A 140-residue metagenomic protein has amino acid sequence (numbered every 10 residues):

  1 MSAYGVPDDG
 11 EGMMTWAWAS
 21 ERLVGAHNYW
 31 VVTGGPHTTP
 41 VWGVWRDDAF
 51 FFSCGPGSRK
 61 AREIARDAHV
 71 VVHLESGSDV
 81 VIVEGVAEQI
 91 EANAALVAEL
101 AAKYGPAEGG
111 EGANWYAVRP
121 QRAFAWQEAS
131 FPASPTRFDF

Functional and structural regions predicted by a protein language model:
M1-M13, G77-F140: Charged, gly/pro-rich active-site loop segments
S2-P36: Short, conserved active-site entrance elements at the starts or edges of catalytic domains
W16, W30, W42-W45, W126 (+1 more regions): Tryptophan-centered motif/residue detector
S20-E21, W42, R62, H73 (+2 more regions): Short secondary-structure boundary/capping segments
R22, R46, E88-I90: Short alpha-helical scaffold segments that flank and stabilize functional sites
G25-P56, R62-I64, V70-L74, I82-E84: Short beta-strand segments
H27-N28, H69, G105, A123: Generic structural signal for secondary-structure transition and capping sites
